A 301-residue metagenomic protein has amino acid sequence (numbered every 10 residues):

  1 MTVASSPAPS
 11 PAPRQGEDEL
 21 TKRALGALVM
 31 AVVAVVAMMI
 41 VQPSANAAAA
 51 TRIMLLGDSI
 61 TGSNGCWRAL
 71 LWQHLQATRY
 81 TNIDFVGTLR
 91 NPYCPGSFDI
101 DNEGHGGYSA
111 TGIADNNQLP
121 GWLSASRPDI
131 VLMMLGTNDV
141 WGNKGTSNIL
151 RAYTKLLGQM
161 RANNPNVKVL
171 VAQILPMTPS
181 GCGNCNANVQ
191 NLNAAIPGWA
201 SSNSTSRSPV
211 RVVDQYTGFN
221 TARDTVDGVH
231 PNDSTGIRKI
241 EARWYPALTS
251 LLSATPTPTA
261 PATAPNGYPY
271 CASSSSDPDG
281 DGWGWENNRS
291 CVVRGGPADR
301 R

Functional and structural regions predicted by a protein language model:
T2-P9, P13-A47: Secretory targeting and sorting signals
A48-I53, T78-D84, S126-L132, N163-L170 (+2 more regions): Loop/turn elements at helix/coil->beta-strand transitions in domains of secreted/extracellular proteins
R52-L55, I60-A152, Q190: Conserved SGNH/GDSL esterase-like catalytic core that processes O-acyl groups on lipids and polysaccharides
L55-L56, D224-P258: Histidine-centered active-site loop/cap adjacent to the catalytic His in serine esterases/O-acetyl transfer systems
N116, W141-L156, S180-L192, T225-G236: Active-site cleft segment of glycoside hydrolase catalytic domains centered on the general acid/base Glu
M134-N138, G158-N191, Y216: Active-site segments of SGNH/GDSL-like serine hydrolases that catalyze O-acetyl group transfer/hydrolysis on lipids
P176-Q215, D233-K239: Substrate-gating cap/lid alpha-helix
T259-R301: Extracellular/cell-surface secretome signature
